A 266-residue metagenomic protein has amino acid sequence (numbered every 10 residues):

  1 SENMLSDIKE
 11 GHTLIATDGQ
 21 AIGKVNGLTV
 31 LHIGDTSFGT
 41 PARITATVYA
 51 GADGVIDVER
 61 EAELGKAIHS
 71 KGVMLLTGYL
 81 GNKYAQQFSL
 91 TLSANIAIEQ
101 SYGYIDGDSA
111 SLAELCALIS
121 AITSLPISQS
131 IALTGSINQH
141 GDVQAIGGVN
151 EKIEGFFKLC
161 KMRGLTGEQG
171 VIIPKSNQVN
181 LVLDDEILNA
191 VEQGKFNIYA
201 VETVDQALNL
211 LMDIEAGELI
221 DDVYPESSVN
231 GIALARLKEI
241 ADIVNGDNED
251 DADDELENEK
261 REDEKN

Functional and structural regions predicted by a protein language model:
S1-D7: Extended, well-ordered alpha-helical scaffold/bundle regions in very large, multi-domain proteins
D7-L14, K24-N26, A42-N266: Peripheral, non-AAA+ core regions of ATP-driven protein-machinery
Q20: Phosphate-binding P-loop/Walker A region and its immediate neighborhood
G23-D35: Structured beta-strand/loop patches that form or line metal/cofactor-binding pockets in enzymes
S37-P41: Short, flexible loop/turn motifs enriched in small residues
